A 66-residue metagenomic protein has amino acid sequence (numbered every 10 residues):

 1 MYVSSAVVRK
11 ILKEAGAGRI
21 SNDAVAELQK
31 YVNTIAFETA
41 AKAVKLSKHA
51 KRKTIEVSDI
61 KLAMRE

Functional and structural regions predicted by a protein language model:
M1-E66: Terminal helix-to-tail segments of small alpha-helical proteins
